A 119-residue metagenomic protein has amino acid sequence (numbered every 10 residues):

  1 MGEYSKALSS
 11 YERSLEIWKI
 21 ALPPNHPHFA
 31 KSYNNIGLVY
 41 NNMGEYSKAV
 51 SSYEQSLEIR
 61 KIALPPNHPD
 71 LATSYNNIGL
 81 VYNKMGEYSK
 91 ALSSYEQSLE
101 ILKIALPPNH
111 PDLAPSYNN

Functional and structural regions predicted by a protein language model:
I20-P24, I62-P66, I104-P108: Short coil/turn linkers that connect adjacent helices within long alpha-helical scaffolds, especially alpha-solenoid
P27-N42, P69-K84, P111-N119: Conserved alpha-helical positions within TPR/SEL1-like repeat arrays
